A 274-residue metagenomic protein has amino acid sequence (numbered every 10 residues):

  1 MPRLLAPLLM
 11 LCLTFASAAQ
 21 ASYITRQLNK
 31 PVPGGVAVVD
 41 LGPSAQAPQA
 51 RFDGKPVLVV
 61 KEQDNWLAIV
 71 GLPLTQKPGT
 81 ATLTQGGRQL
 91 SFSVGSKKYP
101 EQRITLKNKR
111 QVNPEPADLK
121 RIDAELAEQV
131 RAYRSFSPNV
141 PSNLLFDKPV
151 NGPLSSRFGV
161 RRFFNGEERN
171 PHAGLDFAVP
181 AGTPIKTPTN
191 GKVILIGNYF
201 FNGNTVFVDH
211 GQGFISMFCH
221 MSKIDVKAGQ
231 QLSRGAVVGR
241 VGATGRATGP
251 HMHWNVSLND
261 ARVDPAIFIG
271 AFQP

Functional and structural regions predicted by a protein language model:
A6-A16: Bacterial N-terminal signal peptides
Q20-K98: Cationic-aromatic interfacial patches
D53-K55, G86-R88, N190, D209-Q212 (+1 more regions): Short strand-coil-strand connectors
G54, L83, L154, F177 (+4 more regions): Terminal peptide-recognition signature
S91-N202: Surface-exposed, glycine-biased beta-strand/turn segments
P184-I194, K223-V241: Short, well-structured beta-strand-loop connectors
P188-S222, P250-N255: Zn2+-dependent peptidoglycan hydrolase active-site motif and core
T205-D209, Q230-P274: Conserved, short, structured surface segments that act as functional micro-motifs
